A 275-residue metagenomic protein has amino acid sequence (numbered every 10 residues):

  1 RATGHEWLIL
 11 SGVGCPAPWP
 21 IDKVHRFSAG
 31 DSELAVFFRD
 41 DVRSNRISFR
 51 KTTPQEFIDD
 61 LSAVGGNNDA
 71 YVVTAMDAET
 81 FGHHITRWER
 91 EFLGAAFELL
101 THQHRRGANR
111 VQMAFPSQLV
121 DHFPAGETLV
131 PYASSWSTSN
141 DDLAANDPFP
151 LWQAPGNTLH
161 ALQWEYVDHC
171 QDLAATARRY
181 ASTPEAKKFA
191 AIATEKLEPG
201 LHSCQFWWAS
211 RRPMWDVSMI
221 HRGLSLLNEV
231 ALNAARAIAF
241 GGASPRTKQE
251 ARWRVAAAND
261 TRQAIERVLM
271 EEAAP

Functional and structural regions predicted by a protein language model:
R1-I21, R26-V36: Acidic, His- and aromatic-enriched active-site or binding-groove loops in soluble protein domains that engage sugars
K23-L34, F38-D41, T52-E56, S62-P275: Active-site and substrate-binding clefts of carbohydrate-active enzymes
F49: Conserved NTP/Mg2+-binding pocket subregion across the NTase superfamily
